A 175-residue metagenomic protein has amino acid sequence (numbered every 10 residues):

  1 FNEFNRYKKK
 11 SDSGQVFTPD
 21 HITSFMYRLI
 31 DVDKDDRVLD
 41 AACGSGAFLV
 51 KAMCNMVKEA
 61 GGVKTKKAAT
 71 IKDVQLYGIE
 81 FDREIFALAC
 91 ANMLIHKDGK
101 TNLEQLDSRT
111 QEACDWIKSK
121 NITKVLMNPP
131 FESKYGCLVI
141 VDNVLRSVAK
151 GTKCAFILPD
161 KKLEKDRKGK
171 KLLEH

Functional and structural regions predicted by a protein language model:
F1-R6: Long recognition/docking surfaces used for binding and targeting
Q15-K134, L138, R146, G151-T152 (+1 more regions): Conserved S-adenosyl-L-methionine
S24, D142, K170: Active-site phosphate/pyrophosphate- and oxyanion-stabilizing loops and adjacent acidic/basic residues in soluble
G136-I140, K168-G169: Residues at alpha-helix caps and immediate loop-helix transition turns in enzyme cores, especially N- and C-cap
L145-R146, E174: N-terminal cationic-hydrophobic initiation segments that often serve targeting/anchoring roles
R167-H175: Conserved Class I S-adenosyl-L-methionine
